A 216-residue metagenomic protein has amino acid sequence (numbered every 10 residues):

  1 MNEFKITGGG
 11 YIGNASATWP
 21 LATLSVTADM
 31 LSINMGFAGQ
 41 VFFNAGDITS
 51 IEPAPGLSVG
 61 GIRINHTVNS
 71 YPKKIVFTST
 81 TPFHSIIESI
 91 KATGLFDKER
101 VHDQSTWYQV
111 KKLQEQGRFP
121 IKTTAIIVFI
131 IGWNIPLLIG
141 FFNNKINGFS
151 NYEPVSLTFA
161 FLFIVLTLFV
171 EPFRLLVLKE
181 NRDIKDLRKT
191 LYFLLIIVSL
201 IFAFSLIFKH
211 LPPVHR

Functional and structural regions predicted by a protein language model:
M1-I12, T49-I127: Acidic, Ser/Thr- and proline-rich intrinsically disordered linker/docking segments of eukaryotic scaffolds
F4-V41: Conserved beta-hairpin
L31, V41-G56: Phosphoinositide-dependent membrane-docking surfaces
S58, L95-R216: Eukaryotic intrinsically disordered, low-complexity regulatory linkers and tails enriched in Ser/Thr/Pro
